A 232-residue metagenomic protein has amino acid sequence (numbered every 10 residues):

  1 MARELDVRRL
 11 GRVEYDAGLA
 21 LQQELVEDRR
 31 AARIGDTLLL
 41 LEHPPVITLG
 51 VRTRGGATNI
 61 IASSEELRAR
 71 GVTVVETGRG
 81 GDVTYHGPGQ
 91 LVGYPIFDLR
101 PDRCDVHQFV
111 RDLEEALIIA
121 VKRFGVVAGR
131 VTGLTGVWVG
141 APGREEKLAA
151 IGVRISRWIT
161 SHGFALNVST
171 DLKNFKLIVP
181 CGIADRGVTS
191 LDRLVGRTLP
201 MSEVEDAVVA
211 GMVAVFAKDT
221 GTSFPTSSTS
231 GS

Functional and structural regions predicted by a protein language model:
M1-L148, L199, T226-S232: N-terminal lobe of the biotin/lipoate ligase/transferase fold
H43-P44, V51, I155, V168-T170: Residues immediately flanking
N59, S63, L148-V168: Short, conserved beta-strand/beta-arch hydrophobic-aromatic motifs that form part of recognition grooves or interface
D102, T160-H162, F175: Intrinsically disordered, low-complexity acidic/polar segments
W138, R154, A165, L172-S232: C-terminal accessory segment of soluble enzyme catalytic cores
